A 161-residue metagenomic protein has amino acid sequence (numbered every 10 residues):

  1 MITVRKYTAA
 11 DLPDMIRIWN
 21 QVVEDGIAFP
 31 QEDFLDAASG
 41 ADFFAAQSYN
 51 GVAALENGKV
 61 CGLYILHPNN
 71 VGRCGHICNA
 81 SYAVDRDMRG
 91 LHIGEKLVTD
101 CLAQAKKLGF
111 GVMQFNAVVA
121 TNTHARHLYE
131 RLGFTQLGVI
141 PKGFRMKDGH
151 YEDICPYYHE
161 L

Functional and structural regions predicted by a protein language model:
I2-M15: A short beta-loop-alpha structural element at the N-terminal edge of CoA-dependent acyl/N-acetyltransferase catalytic
A9, A28-D87, V98-T99, Q104 (+1 more regions): Acetyl-CoA-dependent GNAT
K59-G62, H124, Y151: Glycine-rich acetyl-CoA-binding "A-motif" of GNAT/NAT acetyltransferases
Y82, I140, D148-L161: Terminal substrate-recognition subdomain of acyl/acetyltransferases
R89, F115-A125, G143-K147: Conserved beta-strand-loop-alpha-helix junction that forms the acyl-donor binding cleft
G90-A105, R126-R131: Conserved acetyl-CoA-binding loop-helix of GNAT-fold acetyltransferases
A105-V118: Conserved GNAT acetyl-CoA-binding A-motif
Y129, F134, Y157: Conserved active-site tyrosine of GNAT-family acetyltransferases
